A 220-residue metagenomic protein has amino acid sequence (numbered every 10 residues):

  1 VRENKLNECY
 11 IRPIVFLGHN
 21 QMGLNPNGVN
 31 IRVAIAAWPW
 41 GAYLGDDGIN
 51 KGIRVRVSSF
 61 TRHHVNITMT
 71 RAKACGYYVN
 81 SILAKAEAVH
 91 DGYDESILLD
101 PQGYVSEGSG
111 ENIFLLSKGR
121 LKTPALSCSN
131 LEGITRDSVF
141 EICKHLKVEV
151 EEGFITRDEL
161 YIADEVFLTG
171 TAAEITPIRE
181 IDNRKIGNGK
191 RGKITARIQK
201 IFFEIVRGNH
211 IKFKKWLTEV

Functional and structural regions predicted by a protein language model:
V1, E8-M22: Short, glycine/charge-rich beta-strand/loop segments that flank catalytic centers and engage negatively charged groups
V1-R2, K85: Generic structural signal for well-ordered alpha-helical scaffold segments
E3-N4, S59: Compositionally biased, intrinsically disordered low-complexity regions used as flexible
L6-Y10, Y93-D94: Short secondary-structure junction motifs
F16, M22-V220: Helix-start/capping segments and mature chain N-termini
